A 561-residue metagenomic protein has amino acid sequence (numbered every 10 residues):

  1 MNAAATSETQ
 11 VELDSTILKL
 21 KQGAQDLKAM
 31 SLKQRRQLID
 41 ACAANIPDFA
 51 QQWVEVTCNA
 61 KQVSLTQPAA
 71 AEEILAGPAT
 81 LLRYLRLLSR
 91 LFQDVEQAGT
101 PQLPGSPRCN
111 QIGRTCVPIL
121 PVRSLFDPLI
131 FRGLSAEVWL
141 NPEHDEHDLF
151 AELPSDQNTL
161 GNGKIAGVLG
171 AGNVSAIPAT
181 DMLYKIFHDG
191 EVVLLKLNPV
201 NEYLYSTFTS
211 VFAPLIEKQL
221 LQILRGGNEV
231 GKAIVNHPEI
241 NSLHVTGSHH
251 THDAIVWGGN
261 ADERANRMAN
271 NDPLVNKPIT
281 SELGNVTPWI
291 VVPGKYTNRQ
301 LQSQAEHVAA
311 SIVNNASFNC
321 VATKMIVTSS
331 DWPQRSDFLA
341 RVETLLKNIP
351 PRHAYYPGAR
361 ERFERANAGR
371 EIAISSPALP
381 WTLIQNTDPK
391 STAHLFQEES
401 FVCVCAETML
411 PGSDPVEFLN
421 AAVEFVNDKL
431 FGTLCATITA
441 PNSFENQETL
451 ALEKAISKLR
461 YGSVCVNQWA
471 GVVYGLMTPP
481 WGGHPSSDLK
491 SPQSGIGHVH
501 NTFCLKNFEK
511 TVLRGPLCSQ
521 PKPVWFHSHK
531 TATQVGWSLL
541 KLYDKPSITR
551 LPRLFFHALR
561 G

Functional and structural regions predicted by a protein language model:
M1-F150, Y184-K185, L197-E202, V211-I216 (+1 more regions): N-terminal Rossmann-like NAD(P)+-binding subdomain of aldehyde/semialdehyde dehydrogenases
N2-V11, S15-A41, T159-L160, G167 (+10 more regions): Conserved C-terminal structural/oligomerization subdomain of aldehyde/semialdehyde dehydrogenase
D48, V192, P199, T209-L220 (+7 more regions): ALDH superfamily catalytic-core signature
G133-A176, T180: Active-site-adjacent "gating/activation" loops or surface patches in catalytic cores
I165, I177-E229: PLP-dependent aminotransferase-like
V168, L194-K196, L221-Q222, S242-H244 (+1 more regions): Short catalytic-loop micro-motif centered on adjacent basic/acidic residues
A171-G172, N198-N201, G226-E229, V245-H249 (+4 more regions): An acidic- and aromatic-residue-enriched active-site/binding cleft used to recognize and process polar
Y184-K185, A233-I234, F425: Hydrophobic/aromatic ligand-binding patch that stacks against planar heteroaromatic rings of cofactors or nucleotides
